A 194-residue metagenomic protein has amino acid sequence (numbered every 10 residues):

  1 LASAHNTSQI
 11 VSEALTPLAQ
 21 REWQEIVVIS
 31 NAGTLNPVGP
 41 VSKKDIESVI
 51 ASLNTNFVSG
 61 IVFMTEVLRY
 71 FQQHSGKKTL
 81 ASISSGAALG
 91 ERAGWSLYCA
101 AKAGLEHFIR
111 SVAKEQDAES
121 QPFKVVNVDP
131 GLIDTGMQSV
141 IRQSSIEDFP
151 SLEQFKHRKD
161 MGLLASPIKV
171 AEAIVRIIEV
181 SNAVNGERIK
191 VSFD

Functional and structural regions predicted by a protein language model:
L1-N6: Rossmann-fold cofactor-recognition segment
S8, M64, L68, I109 (+1 more regions): Short-chain dehydrogenase/reductase
T16, T55-G76, K114: Amphipathic alpha-helical dimer-interface segment in Rossmann-like NAD(P)H-dependent oxidoreductases
W23-G33, N56, S82, V126: Rossmann-fold scaffold of SDR-type NAD(P)-dependent oxidoreductases
T34, S42-I61, L105: Catalytic Tyr-X3-Lys loop
T34, S59-M64, L89, I174: Conserved internal alpha-helix within the Rossmann fold of NAD(P)-dependent oxidoreductases
Q72-Q73, K77-E119, D129-I133, S139-R142: Catalytic loop of short-chain dehydrogenase/reductase
F123, N127, T135, Q143-D194: C-terminal helical subdomain
